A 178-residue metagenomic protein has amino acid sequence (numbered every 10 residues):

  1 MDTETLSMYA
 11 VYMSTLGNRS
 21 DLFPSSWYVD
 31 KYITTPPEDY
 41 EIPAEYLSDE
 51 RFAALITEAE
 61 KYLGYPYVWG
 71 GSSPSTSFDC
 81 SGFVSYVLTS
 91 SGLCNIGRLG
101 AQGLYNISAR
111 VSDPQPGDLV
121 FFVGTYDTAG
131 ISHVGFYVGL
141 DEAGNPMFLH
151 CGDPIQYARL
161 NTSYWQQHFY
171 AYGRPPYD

Functional and structural regions predicted by a protein language model:
M1-P66, N145, Y164-D178: Intrinsically disordered, low-complexity, Pro/Ser/Thr/Asn/Gly/Ala-rich spacer/linker segments adjacent to signal
E45-F52, T76-S81, D113, I131: Solvent-exposed, acidic/flexible segments
Y65-P116: Catalytic cysteine-centered active-site loop
A101, N106-R110, I131-D178: Aromatic- and glycine-rich peptidoglycan recognition patches
Y126-T128: Short, charged beta-turn/beta-strand-edge "cap" motif at the junction between a beta-strand and an adjacent loop
